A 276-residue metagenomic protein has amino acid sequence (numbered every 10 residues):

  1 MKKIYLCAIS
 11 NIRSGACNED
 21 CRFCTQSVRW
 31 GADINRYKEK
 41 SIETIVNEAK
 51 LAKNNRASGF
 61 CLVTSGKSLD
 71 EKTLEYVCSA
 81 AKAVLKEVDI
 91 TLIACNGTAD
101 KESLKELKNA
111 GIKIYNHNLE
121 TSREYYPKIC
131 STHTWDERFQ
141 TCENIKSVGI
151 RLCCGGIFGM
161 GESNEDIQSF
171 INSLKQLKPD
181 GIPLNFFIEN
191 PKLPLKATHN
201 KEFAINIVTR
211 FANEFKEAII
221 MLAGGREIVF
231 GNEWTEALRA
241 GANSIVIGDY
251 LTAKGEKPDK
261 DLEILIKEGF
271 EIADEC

Functional and structural regions predicted by a protein language model:
L6-T44: Canonical Radical SAM [4Fe-4S] cluster-binding loop centered on the CxxxCxxC motif and its immediate flanking residues
C21, L62, H117, I145 (+3 more regions): Conserved, mostly hydrophobic/aromatic
V28-E48, A52-C142, R151-G155, D180-N185: Core AdoMet radical
I45-E48, Y76-V84, S103, E137-C142 (+4 more regions): A general structural detector for well-ordered alpha-helical segments in enzyme core domains, enriched
K67-D70, T141-E165, L184-A197, I219-V229: Conserved strand-turn element in the central/C-terminal portion of the radical SAM core barrel that lines
L85-K86, K146, I266: Anion (oxyanion) recognition and catalysis
A99-N109, M160-K175, E227-A240: Catalytic cores of alpha/beta
N172-C276: Auxiliary Fe-S-binding modules of radical SAM enzymes
